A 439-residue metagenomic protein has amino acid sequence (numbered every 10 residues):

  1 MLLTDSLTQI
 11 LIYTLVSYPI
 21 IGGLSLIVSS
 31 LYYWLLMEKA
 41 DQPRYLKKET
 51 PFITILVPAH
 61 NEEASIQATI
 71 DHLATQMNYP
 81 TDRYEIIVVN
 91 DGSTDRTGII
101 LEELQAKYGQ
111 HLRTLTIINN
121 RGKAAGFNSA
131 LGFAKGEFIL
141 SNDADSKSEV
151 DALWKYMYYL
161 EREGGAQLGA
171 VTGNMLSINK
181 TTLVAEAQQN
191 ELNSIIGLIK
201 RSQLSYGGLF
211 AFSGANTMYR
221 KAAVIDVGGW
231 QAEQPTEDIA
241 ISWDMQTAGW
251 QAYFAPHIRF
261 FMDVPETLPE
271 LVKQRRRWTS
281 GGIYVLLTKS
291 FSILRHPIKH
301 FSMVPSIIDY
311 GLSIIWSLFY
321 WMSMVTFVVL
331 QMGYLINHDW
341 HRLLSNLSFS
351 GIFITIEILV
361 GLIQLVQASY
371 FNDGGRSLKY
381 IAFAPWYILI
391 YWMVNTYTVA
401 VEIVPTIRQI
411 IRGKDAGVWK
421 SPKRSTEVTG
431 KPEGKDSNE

Functional and structural regions predicted by a protein language model:
M1-D71: N-proximal low-complexity "stem/linker" segments adjacent to membrane-targeting elements
V28-T50, F291-I307, V329-E439: Juxtamembrane C-terminal module of membrane proteins
Y32, Q105-G109, T116, A124-G126 (+5 more regions): Long helical/loop segments within the catalytic core of UDP-sugar-dependent glycosyltransferases, especially the large
P51-T54, E85, I225, A240: Cell-envelope/extracellular polymer assembly enzymes that use nucleotide-activated donors
S65-Q67, D95-E103, D151: Acidic helix N-cap motif at the loop->helix transition within catalytic regions of sugar-transfer enzymes
D71-R83: Short, acidic, metal-binding catalytic loop of nucleotide-sugar glycosyltransferases
N90-I99, N119: A conserved acidic beta->alpha catalytic loop
